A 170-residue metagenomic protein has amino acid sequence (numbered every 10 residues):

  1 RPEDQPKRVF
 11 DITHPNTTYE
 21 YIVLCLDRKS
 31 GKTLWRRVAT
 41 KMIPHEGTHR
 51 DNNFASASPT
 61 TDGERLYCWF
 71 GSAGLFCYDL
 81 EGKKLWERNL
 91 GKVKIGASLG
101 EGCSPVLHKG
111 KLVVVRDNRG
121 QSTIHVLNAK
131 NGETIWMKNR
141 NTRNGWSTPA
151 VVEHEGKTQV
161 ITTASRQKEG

Functional and structural regions predicted by a protein language model:
R1-G170: Noncatalytic, solvent-exposed loop/strand surfaces of beta-propeller-type extracellular/periplasmic domains
